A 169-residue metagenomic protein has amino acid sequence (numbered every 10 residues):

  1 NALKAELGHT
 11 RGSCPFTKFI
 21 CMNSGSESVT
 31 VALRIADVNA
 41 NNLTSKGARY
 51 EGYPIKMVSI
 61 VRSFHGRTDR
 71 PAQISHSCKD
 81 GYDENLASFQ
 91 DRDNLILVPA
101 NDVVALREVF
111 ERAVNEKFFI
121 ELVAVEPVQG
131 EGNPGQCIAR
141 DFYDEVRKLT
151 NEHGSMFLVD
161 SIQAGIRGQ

Functional and structural regions predicted by a protein language model:
A2-A124, D141-D144: PLP-dependent aspartate aminotransferase-fold enzymes
S28, P127, S161-I162: Generic detector of well-ordered alpha-helical packing
V61, P127, I166: Glycine-rich, N-terminal phosphate-binding loop of Rossmann-like dinucleotide-binding domains
G130-E131: Alpha-helical transmembrane segments of integral membrane proteins, especially multi-pass inner/plasma-membrane
G135-Q169: Catalytic PLP-binding core of fold-type I/II PLP enzymes
